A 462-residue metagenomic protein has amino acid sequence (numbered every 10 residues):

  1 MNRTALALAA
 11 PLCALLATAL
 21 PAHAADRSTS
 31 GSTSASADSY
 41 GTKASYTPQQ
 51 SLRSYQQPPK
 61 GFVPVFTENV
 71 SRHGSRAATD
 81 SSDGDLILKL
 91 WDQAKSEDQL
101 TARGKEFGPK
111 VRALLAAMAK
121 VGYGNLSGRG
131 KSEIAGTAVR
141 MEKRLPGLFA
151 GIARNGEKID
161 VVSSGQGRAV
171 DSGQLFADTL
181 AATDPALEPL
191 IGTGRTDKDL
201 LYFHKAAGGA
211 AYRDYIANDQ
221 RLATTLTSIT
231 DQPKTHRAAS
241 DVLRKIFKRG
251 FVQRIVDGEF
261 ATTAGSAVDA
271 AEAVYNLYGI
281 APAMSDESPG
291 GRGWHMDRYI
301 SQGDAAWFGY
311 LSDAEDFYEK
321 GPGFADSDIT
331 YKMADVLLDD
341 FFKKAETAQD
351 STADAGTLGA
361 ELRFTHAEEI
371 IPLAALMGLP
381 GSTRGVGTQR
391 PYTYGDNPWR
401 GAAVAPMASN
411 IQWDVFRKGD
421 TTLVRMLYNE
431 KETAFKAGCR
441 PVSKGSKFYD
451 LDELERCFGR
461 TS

Functional and structural regions predicted by a protein language model:
M1-A25: Secretory targeting and sorting signals
D26-D160, S164-E361, T365-S462: Signature for phosphate-centric chemistry
